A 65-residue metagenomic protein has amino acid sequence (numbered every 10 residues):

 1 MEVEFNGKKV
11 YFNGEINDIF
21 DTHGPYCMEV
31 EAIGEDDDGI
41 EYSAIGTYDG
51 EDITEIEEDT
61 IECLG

Functional and structural regions predicted by a protein language model:
F5-F12: Short glycine-aromatic motifs
N13-T60, L64-G65: Acidic, low-complexity, intrinsically disordered interaction modules
